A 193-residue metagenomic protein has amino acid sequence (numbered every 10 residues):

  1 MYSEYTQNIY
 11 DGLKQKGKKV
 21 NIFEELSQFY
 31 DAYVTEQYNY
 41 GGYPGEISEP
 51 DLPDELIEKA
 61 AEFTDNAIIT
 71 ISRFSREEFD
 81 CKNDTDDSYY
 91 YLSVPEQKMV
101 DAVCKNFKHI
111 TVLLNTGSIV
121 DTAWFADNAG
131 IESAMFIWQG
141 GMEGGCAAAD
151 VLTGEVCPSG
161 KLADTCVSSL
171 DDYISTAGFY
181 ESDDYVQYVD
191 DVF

Functional and structural regions predicted by a protein language model:
M1-F193: C-terminal non-catalytic regions of proteins with extracellular/luminal or membrane-system context
